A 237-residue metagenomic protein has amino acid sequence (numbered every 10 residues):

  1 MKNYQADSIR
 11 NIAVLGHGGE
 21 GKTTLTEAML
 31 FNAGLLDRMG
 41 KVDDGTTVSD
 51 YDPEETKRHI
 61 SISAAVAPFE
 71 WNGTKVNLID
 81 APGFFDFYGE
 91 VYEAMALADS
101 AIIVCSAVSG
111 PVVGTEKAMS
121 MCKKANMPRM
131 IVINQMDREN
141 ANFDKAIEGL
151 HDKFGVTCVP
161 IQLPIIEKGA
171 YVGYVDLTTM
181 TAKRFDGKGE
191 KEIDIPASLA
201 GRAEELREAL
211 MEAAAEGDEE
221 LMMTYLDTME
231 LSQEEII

Functional and structural regions predicted by a protein language model:
M1-E20, A107-I237: P-loop NTPase catalytic nucleotide-binding module
M1-P111, P160, G201-A203: P-loop NTPase switch module centered on the Walker A-proximal segment
